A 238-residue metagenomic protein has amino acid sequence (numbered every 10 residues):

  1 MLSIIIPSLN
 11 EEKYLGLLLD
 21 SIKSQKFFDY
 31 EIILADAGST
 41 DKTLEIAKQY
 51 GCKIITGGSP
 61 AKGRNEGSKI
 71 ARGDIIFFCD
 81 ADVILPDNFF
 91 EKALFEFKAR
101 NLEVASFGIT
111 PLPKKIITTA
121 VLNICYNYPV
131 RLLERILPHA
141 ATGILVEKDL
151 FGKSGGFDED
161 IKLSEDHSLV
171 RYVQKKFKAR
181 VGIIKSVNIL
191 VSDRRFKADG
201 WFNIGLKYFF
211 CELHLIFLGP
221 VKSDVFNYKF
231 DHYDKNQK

Functional and structural regions predicted by a protein language model:
M1-S21: N-proximal low-complexity "stem/linker" segments adjacent to membrane-targeting elements
D20-D29: Short, acidic, metal-binding catalytic loop of nucleotide-sugar glycosyltransferases
D36-L44, V83: A conserved acidic beta->alpha catalytic loop
T56-A71: Glycine-rich, basic loop-to-helix element that forms the pyrophosphate-binding segment of sugar-nucleotide handling
I76: Short aromatic/hydrophobic "clamp" motif used to bind/position activated sugar donors
N88-I117: Conserved donor NDP-sugar-binding/catalytic core segment of glycosyltransferases
T110-I117, N127-V146: A recurrent flexible, glycine/aromatic-enriched loop bordering the glycosyltransferase active site that acts as
L163-L169: Acidic donor-binding loop at a coil-to-helix junction in glycosyltransferase catalytic cores that engages
